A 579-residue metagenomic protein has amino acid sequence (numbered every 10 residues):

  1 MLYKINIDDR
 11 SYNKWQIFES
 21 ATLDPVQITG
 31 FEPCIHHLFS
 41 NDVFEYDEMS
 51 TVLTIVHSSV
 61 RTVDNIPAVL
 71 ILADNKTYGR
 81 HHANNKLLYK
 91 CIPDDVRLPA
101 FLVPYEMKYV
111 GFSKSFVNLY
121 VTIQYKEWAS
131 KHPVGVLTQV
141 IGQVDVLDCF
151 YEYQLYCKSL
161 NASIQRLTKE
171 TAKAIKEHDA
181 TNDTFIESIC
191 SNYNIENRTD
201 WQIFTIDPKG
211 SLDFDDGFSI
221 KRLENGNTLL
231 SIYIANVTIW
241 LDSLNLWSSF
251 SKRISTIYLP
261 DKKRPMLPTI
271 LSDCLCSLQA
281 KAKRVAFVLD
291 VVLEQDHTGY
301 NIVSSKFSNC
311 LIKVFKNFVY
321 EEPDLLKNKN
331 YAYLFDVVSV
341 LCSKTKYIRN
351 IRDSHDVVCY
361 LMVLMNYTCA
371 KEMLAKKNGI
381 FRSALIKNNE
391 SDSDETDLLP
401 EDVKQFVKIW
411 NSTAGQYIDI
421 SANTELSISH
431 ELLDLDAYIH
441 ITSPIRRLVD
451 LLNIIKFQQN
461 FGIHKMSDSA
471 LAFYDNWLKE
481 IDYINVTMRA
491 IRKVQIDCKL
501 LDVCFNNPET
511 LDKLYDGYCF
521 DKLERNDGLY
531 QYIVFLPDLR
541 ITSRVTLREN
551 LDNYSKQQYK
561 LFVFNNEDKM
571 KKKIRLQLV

Functional and structural regions predicted by a protein language model:
M1-I234, T238-A282, D353, V545-V579: Charge-lined substrate channels and their catalytic hotspots, especially those that engage the 3′ end of RNA
M1-K4, D8, T22-F39, A100 (+2 more regions): Structured C-terminal cores of nucleic-acid metabolism proteins
E19, L223, E294-D296, R525 (+1 more regions): Acidic surface patches and DE-rich sequence motifs
P25, H132, T228, G299-I302 (+2 more regions): Short, mixed charged/polar active-site loops that provide acid/base catalysis or chelate metal/phosphate cofactors
I55-R61, D148-Q154, A174-H178, N182 (+7 more regions): Charged, low-complexity, helix-prone segments enriched in Lys/Glu/Asp/Gln
E106-K108, I123, D207-N388, I428-K465: Feature marking long nucleic-acid-engaging regions of large polymerase/nuclease enzymes
G135, L230, F287-L289, S305 (+3 more regions): Hydrophobic residues positioned within well-ordered beta-strands of beta-sheet architectures
E152-Q154, S393-T396: Short, aromatic/basic amphipathic alpha-helical patches
